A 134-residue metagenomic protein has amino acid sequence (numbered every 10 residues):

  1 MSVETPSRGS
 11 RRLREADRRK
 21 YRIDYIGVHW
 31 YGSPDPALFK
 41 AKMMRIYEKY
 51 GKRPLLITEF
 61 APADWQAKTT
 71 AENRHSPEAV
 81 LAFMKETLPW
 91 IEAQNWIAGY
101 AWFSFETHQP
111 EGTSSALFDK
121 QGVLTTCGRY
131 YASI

Functional and structural regions predicted by a protein language model:
M1: Secreted/periplasmic proteins that engage bacterial cell-wall peptidoglycan
E4, K49-Y50, P54-L56, Q109-K120: A short, terminal or domain-edge coil/loop segment
P6-T70, F103: Aromatic- and acid-rich polysaccharide-binding/catalytic face of secreted or lumenal carbohydrate-active enzymes
G9-L13, K42-I46, V80-W90, C127-Y130: A general structural detector for well-ordered alpha-helical segments in enzyme core domains, enriched
D64-V80, T87: Peptidoglycan cell-wall recognition and remodeling modules
E72-R74, A82, W90-I134: Aromatic-rich peripheral "rim/lid" segments of glycoside hydrolase catalytic domains that contact and position glycan
